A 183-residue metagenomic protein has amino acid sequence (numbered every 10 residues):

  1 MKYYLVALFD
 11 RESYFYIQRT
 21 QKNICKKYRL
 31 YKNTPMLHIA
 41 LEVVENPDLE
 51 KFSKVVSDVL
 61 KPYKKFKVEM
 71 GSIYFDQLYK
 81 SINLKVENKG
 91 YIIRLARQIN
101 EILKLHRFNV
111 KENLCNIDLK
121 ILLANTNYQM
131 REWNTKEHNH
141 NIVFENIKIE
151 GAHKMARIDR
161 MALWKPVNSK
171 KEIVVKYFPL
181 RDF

Functional and structural regions predicted by a protein language model:
M1-E69, K89-K154, S169-F183: Basic, often amphipathic N-terminal segments
Q77-K80, K170: Short acidic/glycine-enriched loop/turn segments that link adjacent beta-strands
I82-K89: Short histidine-centered catalytic/ligand-binding loop motif
K165-V167: Short, exposed beta-strand-loop hairpins at the edges of beta-sheets in extracellular/periplasmic proteins
